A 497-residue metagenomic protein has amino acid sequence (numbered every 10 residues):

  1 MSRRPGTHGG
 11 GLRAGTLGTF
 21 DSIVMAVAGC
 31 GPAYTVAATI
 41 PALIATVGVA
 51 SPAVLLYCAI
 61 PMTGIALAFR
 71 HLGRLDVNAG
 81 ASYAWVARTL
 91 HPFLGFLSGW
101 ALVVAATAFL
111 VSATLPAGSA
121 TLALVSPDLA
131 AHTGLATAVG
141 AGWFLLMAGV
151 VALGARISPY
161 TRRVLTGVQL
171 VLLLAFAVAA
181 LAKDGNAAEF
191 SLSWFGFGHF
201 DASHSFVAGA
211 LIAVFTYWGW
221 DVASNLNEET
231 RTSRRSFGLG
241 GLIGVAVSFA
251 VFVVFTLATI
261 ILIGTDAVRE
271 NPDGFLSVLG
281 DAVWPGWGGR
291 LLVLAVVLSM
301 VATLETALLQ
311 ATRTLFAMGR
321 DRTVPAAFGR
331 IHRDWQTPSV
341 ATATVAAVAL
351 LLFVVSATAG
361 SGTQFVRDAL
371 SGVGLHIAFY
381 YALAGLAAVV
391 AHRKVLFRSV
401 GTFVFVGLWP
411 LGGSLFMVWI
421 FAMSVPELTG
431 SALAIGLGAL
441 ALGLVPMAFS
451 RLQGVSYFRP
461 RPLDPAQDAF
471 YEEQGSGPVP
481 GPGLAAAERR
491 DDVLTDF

Functional and structural regions predicted by a protein language model:
M1-L17, G385-W409, G430-F497: Terminal cytosolic tails of multi-pass membrane transporters, especially the segment immediately following the final
H8-R13, S51-P52, V125-L135, R163-L294: Helix-loop-helix junctions that connect adjacent transmembrane segments in multi-pass membrane transporters
T35-A136, G244-V254, A432-L444: Extracellular loop-to-transmembrane helix junctions
A42-P52, A123-A136, R156-T166, L291 (+5 more regions): Transmembrane helix-loop boundary segments of multi-pass membrane transporters
A84-A87, L115-A138, L172, N227-R234 (+4 more regions): Helix-loop-helix connectors at the membrane interface of multi-pass transporters/channels
A84-V86, H91, A123-D128, L242-L308 (+1 more regions): TM-loop-TM module centered on a large, flexible mid-protein loop between adjacent transmembrane helices in multi-pass
A101-L115, V222-T230, G286-A326, L370 (+1 more regions): Membrane-helix boundary/coupling elements in multi-pass transport proteins
L135-N186, G241-V245, H376-F379, F405-G412 (+1 more regions): Membrane-interface loop-to-helix entry segments
